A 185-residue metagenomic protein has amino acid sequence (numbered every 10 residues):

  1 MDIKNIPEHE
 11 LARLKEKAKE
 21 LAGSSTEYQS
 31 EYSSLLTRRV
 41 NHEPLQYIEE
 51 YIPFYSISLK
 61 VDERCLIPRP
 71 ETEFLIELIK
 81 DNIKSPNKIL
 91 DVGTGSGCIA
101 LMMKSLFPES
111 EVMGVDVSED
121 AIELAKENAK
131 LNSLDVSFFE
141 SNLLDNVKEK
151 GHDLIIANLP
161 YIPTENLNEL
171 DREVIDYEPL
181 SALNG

Functional and structural regions predicted by a protein language model:
M1-L11: Non-catalytic nucleic-acid substrate-recognition regions in nucleic-acid-modifying enzymes
K4, L66-R69, I89: Short, solvent-exposed loop/helix junctions and linker helices that flank or host conserved functional motifs
L11, Y32, H42-L45, S96 (+3 more regions): A general structural signal for well-ordered alpha-helical segments in protein cores
R13-K80: Conserved AdoMet
L21, R38-H42, N132, I162 (+1 more regions): Phosphate/oxyanion-binding loops and surfaces in catalytic or ligand/nucleic-acid-binding neighborhoods
K60, M102, D116, I175 (+1 more regions): Conserved beta-strand segments that form the floor/walls of ligand-binding pockets within enzyme and binding domains
F74-E169: Conserved SAM/SAH cofactor-binding pocket of Class I
L159-G185: Mobile active-site "lid"/loop adjacent to the S-adenosyl-L-methionine
